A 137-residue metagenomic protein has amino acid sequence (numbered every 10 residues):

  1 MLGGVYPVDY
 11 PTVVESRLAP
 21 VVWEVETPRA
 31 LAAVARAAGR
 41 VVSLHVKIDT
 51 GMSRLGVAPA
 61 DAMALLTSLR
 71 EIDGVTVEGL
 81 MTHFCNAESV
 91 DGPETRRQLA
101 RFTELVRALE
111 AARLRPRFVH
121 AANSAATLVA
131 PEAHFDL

Functional and structural regions predicted by a protein language model:
M1-L18, V22-V25: N-terminal active-site wall of soluble small-molecule enzyme domains
G4, W23, K47-D49, H83: Generic beta-structure capping elements
R29, A33-A35, R40-S43, T50-L137: Active-site loop/helix belt of alpha/beta enzymes
